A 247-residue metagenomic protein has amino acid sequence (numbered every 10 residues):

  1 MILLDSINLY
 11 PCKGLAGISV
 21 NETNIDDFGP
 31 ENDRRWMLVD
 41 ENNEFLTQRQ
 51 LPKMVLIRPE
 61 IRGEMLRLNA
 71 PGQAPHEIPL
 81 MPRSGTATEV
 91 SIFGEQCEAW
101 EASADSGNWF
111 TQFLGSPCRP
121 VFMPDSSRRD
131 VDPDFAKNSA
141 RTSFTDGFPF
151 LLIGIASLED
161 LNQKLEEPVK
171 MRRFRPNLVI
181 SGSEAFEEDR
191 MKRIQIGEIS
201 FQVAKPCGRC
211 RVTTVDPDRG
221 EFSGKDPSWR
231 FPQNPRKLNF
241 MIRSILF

Functional and structural regions predicted by a protein language model:
M1-F247: Metal-cofactor-dependent catalytic cores
